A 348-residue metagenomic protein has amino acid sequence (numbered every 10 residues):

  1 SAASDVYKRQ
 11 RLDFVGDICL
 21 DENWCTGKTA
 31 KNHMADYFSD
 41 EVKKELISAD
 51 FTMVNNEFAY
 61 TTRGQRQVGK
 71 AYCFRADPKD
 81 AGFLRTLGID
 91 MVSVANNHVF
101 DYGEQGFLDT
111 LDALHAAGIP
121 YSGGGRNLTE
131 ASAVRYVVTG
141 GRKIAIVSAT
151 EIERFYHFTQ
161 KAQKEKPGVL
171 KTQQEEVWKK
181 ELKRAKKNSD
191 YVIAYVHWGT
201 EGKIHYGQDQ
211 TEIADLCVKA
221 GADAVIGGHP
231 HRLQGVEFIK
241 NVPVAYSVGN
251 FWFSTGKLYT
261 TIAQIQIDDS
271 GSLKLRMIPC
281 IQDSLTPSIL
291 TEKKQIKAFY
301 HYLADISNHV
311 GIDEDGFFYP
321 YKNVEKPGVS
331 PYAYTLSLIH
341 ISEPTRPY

Functional and structural regions predicted by a protein language model:
A2-A3, Y7, I339-Y348: Single conserved hydrophobic/aromatic residue that forms the stacking wall/gate of nucleotide- or nucleobase-binding
S4-A95, V99-G103, Y121: N-terminal catalytic scaffold of extracellular/periplasmic and nuclease hydrolases that process anionic headgroups
V15, S132-I146, P243-D315: Binuclear metal-dependent phosphoesterase catalytic core
D21-N23, Y60-R63, N97-L111, L128-A133 (+4 more regions): Active-site environment of divalent metal-dependent phosphoester hydrolases
C25-D40, F74-R75, V138-V192, P287-K294: Binuclear metal-dependent hydrolase catalytic cores centered on His/Asp/Glu-rich metal-binding motifs
A49-T61, A95-N97, L182-H205: Short acidic, glycine-rich surface-loop motifs adjacent to enzyme active sites
R63-R85, Y191-A222: Active-site-proximal segments of metal-dependent phosphoesterases and phosphodiesterases across multiple
G88-M91, Y206-A263: Conserved beta-sheet core of the metallophosphoesterase superfamily
